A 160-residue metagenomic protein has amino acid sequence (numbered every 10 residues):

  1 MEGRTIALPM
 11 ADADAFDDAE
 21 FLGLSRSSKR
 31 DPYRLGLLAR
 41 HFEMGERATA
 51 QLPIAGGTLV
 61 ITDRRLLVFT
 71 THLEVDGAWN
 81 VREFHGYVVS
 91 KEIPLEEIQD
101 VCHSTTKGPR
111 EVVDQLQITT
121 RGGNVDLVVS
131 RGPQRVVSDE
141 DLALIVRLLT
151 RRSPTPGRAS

Functional and structural regions predicted by a protein language model:
M1-R64, F69-H72: Anionic N-terminal interaction surfaces
G3-L8, L24, A55-G56, H72-S160: Acidic, Ser/Thr- and proline-rich intrinsically disordered linker/docking segments of eukaryotic scaffolds
